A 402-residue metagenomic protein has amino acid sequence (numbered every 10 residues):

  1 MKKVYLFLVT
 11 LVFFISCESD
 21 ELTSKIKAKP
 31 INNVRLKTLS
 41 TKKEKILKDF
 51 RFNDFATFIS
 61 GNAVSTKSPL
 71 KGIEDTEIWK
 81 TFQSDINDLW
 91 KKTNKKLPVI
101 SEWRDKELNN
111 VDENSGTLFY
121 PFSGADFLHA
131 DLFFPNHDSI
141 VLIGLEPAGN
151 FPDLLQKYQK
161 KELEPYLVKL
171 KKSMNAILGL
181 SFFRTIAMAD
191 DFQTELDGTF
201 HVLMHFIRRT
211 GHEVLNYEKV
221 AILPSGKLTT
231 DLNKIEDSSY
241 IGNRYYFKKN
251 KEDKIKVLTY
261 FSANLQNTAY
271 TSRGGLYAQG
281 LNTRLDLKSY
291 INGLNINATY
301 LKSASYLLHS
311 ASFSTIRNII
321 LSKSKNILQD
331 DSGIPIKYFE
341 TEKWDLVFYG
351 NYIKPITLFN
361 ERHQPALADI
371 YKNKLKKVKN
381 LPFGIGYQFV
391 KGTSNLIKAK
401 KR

Functional and structural regions predicted by a protein language model:
V4-F13: Sec-dependent N-terminal signal peptides
E18-D20: Bacterial signal peptide processing site
L22-N175, F247, K256-R402: Non-globular targeting/processing and membrane-anchoring segments
L180-Y246: Short helix-loop boundary/capping segments
E252-K254: Active-site beta-strand-loop-beta-strand hairpin of nuclease catalytic cores that positions key catalytic residues
